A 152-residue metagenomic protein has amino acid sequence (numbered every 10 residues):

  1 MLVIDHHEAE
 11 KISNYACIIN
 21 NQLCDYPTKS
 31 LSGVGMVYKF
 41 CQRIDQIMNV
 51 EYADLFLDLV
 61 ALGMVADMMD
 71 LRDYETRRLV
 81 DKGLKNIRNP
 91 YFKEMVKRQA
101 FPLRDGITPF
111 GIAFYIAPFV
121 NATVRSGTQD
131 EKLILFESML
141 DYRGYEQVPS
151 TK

Functional and structural regions predicted by a protein language model:
M1-K152: Replace "Mg2+/Mn2+-dependent" with "divalent metal-dependent
